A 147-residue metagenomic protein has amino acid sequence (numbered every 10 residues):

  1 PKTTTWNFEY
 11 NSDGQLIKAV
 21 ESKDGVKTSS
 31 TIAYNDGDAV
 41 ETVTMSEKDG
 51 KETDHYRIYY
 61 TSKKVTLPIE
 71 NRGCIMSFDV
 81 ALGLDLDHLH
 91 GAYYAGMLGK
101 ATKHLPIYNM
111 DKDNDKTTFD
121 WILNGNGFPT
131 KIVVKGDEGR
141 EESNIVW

Functional and structural regions predicted by a protein language model:
P1-W147: Buried hydrophobic residues that stabilize the cores of well-folded domains
